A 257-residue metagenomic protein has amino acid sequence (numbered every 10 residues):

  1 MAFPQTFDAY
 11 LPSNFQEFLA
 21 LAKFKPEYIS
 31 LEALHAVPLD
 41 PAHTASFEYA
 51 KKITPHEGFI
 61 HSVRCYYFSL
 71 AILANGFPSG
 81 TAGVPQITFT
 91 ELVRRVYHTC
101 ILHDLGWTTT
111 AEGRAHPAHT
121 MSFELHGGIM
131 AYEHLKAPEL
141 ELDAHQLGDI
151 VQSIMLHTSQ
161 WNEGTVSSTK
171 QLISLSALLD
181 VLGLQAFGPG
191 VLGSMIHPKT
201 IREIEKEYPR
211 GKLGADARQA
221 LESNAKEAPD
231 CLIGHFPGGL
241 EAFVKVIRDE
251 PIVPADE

Functional and structural regions predicted by a protein language model:
M1-S30, P55-H56, L70-T90, S159-E257: Divalent metal-dependent phosphate-bond-processing catalytic cores, especially two-metal-ion Mg2+/Mn2+ enzymes that act
T44-Y66, G106-G113: Active-site flanking loop/helix segments enriched in acidic
T54, H116-T120, E227: Alpha-helix N-cap/helix-initiation motif
S62, Y66-S69, L73, G127 (+2 more regions): Buried hydrophobic packing segments
L92-K199: Divalent metal-dependent catalytic cores for phosphoryl transfer on phosphate-bearing substrates
